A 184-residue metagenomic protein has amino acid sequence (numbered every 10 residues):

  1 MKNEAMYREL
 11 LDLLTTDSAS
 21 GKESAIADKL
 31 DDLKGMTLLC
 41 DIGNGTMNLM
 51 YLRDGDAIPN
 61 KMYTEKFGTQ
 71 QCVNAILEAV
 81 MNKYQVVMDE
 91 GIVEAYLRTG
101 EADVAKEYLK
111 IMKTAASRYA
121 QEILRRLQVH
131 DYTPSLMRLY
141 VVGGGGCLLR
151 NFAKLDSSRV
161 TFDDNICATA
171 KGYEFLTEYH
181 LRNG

Functional and structural regions predicted by a protein language model:
M1-T37, D56-Q71, K83, G91-G184: Nucleotide/phosphate-binding catalytic cleft detector across ATP-hydrolyzing and phosphate-transferring enzymes
L39-D41: Conserved catalytic-loop position in the HRD/HxD motif
G43-G45: Short flexible coil/turn linkers enriched for glycine and charged/polar residues that connect secondary-structure
M47-Y51: Short beta-strand scaffold segments in enzyme catalytic cores
